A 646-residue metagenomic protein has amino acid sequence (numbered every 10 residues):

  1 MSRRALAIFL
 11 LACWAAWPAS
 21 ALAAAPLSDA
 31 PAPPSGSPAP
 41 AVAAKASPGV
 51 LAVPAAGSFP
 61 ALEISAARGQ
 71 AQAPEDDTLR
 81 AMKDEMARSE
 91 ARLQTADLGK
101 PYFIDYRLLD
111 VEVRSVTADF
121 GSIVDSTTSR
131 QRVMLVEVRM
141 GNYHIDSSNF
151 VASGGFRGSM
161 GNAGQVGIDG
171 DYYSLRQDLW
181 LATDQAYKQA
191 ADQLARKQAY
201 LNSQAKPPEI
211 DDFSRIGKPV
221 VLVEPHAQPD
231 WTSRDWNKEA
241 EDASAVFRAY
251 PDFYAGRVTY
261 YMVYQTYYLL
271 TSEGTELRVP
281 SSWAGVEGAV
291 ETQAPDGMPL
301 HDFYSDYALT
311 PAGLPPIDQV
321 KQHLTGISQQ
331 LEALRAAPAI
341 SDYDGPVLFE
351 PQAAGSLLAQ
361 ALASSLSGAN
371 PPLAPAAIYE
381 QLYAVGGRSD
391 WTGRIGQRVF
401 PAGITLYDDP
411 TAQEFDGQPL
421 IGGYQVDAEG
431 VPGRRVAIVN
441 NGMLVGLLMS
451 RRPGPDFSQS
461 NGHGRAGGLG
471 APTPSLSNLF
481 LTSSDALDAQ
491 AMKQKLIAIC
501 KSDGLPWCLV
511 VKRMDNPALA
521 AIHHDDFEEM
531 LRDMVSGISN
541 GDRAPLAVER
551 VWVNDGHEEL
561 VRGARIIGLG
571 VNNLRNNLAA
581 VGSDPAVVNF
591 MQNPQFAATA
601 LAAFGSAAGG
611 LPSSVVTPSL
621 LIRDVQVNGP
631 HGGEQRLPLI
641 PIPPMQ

Functional and structural regions predicted by a protein language model:
M1-A5: Positively charged n-region of N-terminal signal peptides that target proteins for export
A7-A21: Bacterial N-terminal signal peptides
F9, A67, N589-Q592: Long, compositionally biased, charged low-complexity segments
P18, Q72-A73, T78-R80, L479 (+1 more regions): Long alpha-helical, hydrophobic tracts
A23-L27, V42-V426, V431-P432, N440-M443 (+4 more regions): Active-site bordering "gate/hinge" segments that shape substrate access to catalytic or cofactor-binding pockets
P31-P40: Intrinsic disorder/low-complexity segments
Q381-Q646: Dual-mode signal for accessory low-complexity, basic/Gly-rich regions
